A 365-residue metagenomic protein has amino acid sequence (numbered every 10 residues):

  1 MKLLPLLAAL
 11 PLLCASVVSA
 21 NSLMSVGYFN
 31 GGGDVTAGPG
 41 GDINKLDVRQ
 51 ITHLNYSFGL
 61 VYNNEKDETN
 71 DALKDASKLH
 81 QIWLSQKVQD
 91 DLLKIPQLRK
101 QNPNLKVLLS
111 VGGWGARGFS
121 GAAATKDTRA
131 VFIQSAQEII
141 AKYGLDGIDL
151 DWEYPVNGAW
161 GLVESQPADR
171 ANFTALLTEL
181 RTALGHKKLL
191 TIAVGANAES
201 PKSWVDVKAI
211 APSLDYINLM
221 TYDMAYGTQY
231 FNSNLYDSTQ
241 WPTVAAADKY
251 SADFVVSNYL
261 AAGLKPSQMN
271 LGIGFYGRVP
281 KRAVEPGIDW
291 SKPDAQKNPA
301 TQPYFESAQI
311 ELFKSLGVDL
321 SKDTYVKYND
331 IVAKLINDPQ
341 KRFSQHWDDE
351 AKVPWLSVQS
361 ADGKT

Functional and structural regions predicted by a protein language model:
M1-S19: Fungal secretory targeting signals
P11-A15, I140-G144, L184: Structural motif corresponding to the C-terminal cap of alpha-helices
N21-I140, Y250, E306, D319 (+3 more regions): Glycan-recognition patch characteristic of GH18 chitinases/ENGases and related GlcNAc/peptidoglycan-binding proteins
N21-V26, R49-N55, Q101-L108, Y143-I148 (+3 more regions): Loop/turn elements at helix/coil->beta-strand transitions in domains of secreted/extracellular proteins
Y28-N30, S57, L108-G112, D149-E153 (+3 more regions): A cross-family glycoside hydrolase active-site/sugar-binding cleft signature
R49, L93, Q97, A130 (+8 more regions): Solvent-exposed, polar/charged alpha-helical surfaces in well-ordered, non-transmembrane soluble domains, broadly
E65-K87, P155-K322: Substrate-binding surface in catalytic domains of secreted glycosidases
E311-T365: Hydrophobic, secondary-structure "cap" segments at the distal end of domains
